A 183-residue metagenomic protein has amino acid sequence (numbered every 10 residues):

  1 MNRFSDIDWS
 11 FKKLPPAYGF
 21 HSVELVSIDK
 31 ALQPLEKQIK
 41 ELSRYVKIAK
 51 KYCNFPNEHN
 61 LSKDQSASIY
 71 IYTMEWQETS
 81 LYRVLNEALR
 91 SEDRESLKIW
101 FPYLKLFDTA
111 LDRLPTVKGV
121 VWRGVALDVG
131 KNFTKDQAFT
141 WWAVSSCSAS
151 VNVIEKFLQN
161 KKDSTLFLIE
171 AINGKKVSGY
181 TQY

Functional and structural regions predicted by a protein language model:
M1-A31: Intrinsically disordered, low-structural-confidence terminal and linker regions
D29-K176: Internal glycine-rich, Lys/Arg-flanked active-site/core loops of soluble domains
Y180-Y183: Conserved nucleotide-binding/hydrolysis modules and their immediate coupling elements across P-loop/ASCE NTPase motors
